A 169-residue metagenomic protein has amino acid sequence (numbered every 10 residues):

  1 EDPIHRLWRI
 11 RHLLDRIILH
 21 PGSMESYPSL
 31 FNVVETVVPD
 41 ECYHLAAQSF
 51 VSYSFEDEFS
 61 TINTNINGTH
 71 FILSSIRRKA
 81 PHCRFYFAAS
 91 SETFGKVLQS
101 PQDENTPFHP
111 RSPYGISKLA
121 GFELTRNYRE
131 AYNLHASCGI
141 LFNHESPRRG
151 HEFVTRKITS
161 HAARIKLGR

Functional and structural regions predicted by a protein language model:
E1-H144, K166: N-terminal Rossmann-like NAD(P)+-binding domain of SDR-like oxidoreductases, especially those catalyzing
L119, H144-S160, K166-R169: Glycine/proline-rich active-site loop of Rossmann-fold NAD(P)-dependent oxidoreductases
L124-N127, K157, H161: Generic recognition of well-ordered alpha-helical segments
